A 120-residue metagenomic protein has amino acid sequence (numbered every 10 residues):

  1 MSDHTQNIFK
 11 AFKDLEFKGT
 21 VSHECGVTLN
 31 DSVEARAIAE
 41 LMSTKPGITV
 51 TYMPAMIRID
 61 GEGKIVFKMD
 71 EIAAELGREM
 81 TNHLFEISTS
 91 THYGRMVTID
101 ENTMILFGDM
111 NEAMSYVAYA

Functional and structural regions predicted by a protein language model:
M1-S22: Non-catalytic accessory regions used for complex assembly or targeting
G26-E34: Short, surface-exposed ligand-recognition loops at beta-strand->loop->(often short) alpha-helix junctions that present
A35-A37, K68: Short acidic/glycine-rich loop or secondary-structure boundary segments that cap or lie
A37, S43, A73-L76: Long, contiguous binding/interaction regions
T49-M53: Short beta-strand
A55, K64-A120: Helix-rich interaction surfaces within compact, conserved domain-sized segments that mediate assembly or partner
R58-I59: Beta-rich nucleic-acid/ligand-interaction surfaces
